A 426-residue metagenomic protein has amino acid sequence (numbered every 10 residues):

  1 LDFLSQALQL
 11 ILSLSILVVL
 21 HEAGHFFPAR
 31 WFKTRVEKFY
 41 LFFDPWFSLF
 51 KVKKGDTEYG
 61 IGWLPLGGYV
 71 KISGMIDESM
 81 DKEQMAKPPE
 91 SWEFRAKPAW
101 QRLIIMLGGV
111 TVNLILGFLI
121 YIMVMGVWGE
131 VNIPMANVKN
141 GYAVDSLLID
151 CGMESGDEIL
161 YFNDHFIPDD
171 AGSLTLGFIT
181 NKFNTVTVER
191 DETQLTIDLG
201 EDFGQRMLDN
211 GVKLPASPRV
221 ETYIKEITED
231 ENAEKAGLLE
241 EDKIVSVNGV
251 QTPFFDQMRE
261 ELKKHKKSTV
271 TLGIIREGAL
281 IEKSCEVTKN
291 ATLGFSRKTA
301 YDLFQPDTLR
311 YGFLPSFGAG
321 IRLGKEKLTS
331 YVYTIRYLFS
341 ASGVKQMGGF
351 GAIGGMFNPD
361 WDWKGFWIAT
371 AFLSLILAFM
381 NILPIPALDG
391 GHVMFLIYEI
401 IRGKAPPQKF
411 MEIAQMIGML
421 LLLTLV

Functional and structural regions predicted by a protein language model:
D2, Q6-L10, K97-M106, G365-A369: Residue-level signature of transmembrane alpha-helical entry/exit and packing/kink sites in multi-pass membrane
D2-M85, M380-R402: Small-residue-rich helix-interface/hinge motifs
Q9-S13, V18, A371-F372, G418-L425: Alpha-helical transmembrane segments of integral membrane proteins
I11, L107-T111, I321: Hydrophobic alpha-helical transmembrane segments of multi-pass membrane proteins
W31, G68, I72-G141, Q415-T424: Internal alpha-helical transmembrane segments
P88-K97, K213-G237, K243, V250-F379 (+1 more regions): Functional transmembrane alpha-helices
L103-G141, S173-E226, T271-G273, E282-D307: PDZ/PDZ-like peptide-tail recognition elements
L148-A171, K235-D256, A414: Conserved PDZ fold ligand-binding element
